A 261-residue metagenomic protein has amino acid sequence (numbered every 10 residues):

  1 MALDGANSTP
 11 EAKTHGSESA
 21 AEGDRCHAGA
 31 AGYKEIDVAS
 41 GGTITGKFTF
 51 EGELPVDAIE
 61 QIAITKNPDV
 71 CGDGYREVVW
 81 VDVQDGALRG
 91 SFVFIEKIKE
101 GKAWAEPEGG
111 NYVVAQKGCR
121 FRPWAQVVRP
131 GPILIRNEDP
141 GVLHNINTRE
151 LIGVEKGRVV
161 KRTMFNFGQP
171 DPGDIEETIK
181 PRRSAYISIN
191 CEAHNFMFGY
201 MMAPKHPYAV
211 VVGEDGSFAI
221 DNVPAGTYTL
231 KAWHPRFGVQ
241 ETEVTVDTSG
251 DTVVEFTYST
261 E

Functional and structural regions predicted by a protein language model:
A2-E261: Extracytoplasmic copper-binding redox domains, predominantly the cupredoxin/blue-copper superfamily
